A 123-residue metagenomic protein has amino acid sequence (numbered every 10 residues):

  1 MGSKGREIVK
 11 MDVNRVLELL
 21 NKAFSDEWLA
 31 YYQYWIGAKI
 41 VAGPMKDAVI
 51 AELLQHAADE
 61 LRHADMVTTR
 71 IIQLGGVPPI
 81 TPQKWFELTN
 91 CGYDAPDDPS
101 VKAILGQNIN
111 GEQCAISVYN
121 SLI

Functional and structural regions predicted by a protein language model:
M1-V13, L17: Terminal targeting/low-complexity segments that flank the catalytic cores of oxidoreductases
S3-R6, P44, Y93: Intrinsically disordered, low-complexity regions
V9-V13, T81, P99-S100: General structural signal for secondary-structure boundaries
N14-E18, D47-I50, L54, K102: Alpha-helical membrane and juxtamembrane elements of multi-pass inner-membrane transport and channel proteins
V16-D26, A30-Q33, G37, V41 (+3 more regions): Acidic/histidine-rich alpha-helical segments that form the ligand environment of transition-metal centers
A30-Q33, G37, V41-K84: Conserved alpha-helical segments that form or flank metal/cofactor-binding pockets of metalloenzymes
